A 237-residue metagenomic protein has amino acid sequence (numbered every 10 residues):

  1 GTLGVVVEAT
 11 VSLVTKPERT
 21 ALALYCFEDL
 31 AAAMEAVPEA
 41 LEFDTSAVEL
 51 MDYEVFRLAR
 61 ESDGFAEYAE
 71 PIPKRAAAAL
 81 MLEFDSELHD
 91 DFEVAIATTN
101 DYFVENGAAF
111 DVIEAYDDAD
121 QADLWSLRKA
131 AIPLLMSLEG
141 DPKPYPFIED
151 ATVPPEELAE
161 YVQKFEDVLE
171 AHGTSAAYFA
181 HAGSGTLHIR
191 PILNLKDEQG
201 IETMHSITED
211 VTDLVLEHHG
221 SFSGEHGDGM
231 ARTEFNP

Functional and structural regions predicted by a protein language model:
T2-G224, G229-P237: Noncatalytic alpha-helical scaffold of FAD-dependent oxidoreductases
